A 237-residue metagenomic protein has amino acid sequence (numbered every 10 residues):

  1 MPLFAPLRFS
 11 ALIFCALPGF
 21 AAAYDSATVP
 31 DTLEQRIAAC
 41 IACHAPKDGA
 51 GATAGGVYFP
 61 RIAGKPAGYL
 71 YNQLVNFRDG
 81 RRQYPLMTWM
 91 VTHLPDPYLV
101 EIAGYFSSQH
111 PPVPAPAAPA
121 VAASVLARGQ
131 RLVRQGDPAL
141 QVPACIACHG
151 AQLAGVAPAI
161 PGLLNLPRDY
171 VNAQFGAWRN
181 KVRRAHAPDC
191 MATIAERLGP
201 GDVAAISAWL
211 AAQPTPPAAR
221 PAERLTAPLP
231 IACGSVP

Functional and structural regions predicted by a protein language model:
M1-A5: N-terminal secretory signal peptides that target proteins for export/translocation
R8-G19: Bacterial N-terminal signal peptides
G19-I37, D48-Y58, H110-P138, V236-P237: Electrostatic cytochrome c docking/interface patches
T28-I41, D48-T53, P66-Y69, N76-D79 (+4 more regions): His/Met- and acidic-residue-enriched segments that coordinate or traffic transition-metal cofactors and support
P30-E34, K47-D79, T88-H93, I146 (+2 more regions): Gly/Gly-Pro-rich "capping" loops immediately C-terminal to redox-active cysteine motifs in periplasmic/lumenal
A38-K47, I102, V142-Q152, I206: The canonical Cys-X-X-Cys-His
G55-R61, A67, Y71-Q130: Acidic (E/D-rich), amphipathic helical modules within compact regulatory domains
T92-P116, R128-Q130, I194-L229: C-terminal capping alpha-helices of c-type cytochrome domains
